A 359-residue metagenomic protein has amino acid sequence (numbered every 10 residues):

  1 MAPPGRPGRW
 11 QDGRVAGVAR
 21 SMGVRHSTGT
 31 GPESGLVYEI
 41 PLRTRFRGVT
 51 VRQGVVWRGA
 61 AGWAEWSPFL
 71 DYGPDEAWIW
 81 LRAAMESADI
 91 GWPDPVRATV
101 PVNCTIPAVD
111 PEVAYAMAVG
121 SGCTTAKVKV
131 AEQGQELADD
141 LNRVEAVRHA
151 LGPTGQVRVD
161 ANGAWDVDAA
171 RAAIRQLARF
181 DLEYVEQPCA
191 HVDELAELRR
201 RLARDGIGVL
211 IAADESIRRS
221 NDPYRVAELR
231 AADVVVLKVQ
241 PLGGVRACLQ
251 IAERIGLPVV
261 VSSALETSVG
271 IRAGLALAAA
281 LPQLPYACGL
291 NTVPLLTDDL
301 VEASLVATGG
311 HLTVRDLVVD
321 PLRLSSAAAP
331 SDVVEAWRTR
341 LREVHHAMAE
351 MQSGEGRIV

Functional and structural regions predicted by a protein language model:
G5-R179, D205, V301-V359: N-terminal capping/lid subdomain adjacent to the active-site entrance of alpha/beta enzymes
I40, T105, D214, S262 (+1 more regions): Conserved beta-strand termini and adjacent loop/short-helix elements that scaffold enzyme active sites in alpha/beta
G62, L257-V261, L284-Y286: A short pocket-lining beta-strand/turn micro-motif at the edge of beta-sheets
Q133-A276, D298-L300, L305: Catalytic core of soluble alpha/beta enzymes
A276-Q283: Oxidoreductase and adenylate-handling cofactor-binding alpha/beta cores
Q283-P294: Short helix/strand-capping turn motifs
